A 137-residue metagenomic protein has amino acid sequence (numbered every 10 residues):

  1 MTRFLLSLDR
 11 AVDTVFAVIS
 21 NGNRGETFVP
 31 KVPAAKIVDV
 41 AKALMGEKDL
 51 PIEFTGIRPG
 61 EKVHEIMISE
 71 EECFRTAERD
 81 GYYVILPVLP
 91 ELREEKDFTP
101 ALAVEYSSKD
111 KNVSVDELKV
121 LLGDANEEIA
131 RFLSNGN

Functional and structural regions predicted by a protein language model:
M1-N137: Strand-loop microenvironment adjacent to phosphate/nucleotide-handling motifs in alpha/beta enzyme folds
